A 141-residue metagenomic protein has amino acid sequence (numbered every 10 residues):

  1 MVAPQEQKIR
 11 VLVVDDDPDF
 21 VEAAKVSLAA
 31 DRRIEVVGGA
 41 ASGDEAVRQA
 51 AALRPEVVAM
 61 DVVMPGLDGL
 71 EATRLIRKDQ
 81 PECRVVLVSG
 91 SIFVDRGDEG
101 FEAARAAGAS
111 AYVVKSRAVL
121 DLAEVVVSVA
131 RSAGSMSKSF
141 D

Functional and structural regions predicted by a protein language model:
M1-R10, L120-D141: Non-catalytic signal-transmission and effector/linker regions of two-component phosphorelay proteins
Q7-L28: Conserved acidic segment of CheY-like receiver
D15, D61, S89: Active-site residues of response regulator receiver
S42-E45, D68-E71: Acidic catalytic/metal-coordinating carboxylates
L53-A59: Active-site beta3 strand of CheY-like receiver
M64-P65: Receiver (REC) domain active-site loop signature in two-component systems and cognate sites in sensor histidine kinases
E71, I92-V113, R117-E124, S128: Alpha4 helix (beta4-alpha4-beta5 surface) of REC/receiver domains from two-component response regulators
E82-R96: A short, hydrophobic beta-strand element within the central beta-sheet of small alpha/beta folds
